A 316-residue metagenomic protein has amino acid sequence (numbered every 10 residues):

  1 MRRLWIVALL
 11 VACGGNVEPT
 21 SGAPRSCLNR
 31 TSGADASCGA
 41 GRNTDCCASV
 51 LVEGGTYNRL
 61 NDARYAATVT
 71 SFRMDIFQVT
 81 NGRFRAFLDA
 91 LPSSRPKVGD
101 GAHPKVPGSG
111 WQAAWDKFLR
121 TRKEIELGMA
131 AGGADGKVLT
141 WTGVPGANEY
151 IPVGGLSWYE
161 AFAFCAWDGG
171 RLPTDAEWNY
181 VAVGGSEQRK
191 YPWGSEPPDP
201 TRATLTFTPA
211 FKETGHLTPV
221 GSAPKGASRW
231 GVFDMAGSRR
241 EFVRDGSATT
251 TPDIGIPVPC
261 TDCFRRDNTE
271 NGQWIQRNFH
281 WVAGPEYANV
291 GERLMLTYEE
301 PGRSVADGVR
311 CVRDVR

Functional and structural regions predicted by a protein language model:
M1-V11: Sec-dependent bacterial lipoprotein signal peptides
V11, R25, A36, T44-D45 (+2 more regions): Extracellular secreted precursors and ectodomains with disulfide-bonded cysteine-rich loops/domains
G14-N16: Bacterial signal peptide processing site
P19-A48: N-terminal low-complexity, Pro/Thr/Ser-rich intrinsically disordered segments that act as propeptides or flexible
A48-T56: Mature N-terminal segment immediately following signal peptide/propeptide cleavage in secreted/periplasmic
T70-P200, A248, D314-R316: Active-site microenvironments of metalloenzymes and redox enzymes
A147-Y150, G154, Q188, D199-P200 (+1 more regions): Short, well-ordered junction/capping motifs at the entry into regular secondary structure
M235-R316: Surface-exposed recognition segments
